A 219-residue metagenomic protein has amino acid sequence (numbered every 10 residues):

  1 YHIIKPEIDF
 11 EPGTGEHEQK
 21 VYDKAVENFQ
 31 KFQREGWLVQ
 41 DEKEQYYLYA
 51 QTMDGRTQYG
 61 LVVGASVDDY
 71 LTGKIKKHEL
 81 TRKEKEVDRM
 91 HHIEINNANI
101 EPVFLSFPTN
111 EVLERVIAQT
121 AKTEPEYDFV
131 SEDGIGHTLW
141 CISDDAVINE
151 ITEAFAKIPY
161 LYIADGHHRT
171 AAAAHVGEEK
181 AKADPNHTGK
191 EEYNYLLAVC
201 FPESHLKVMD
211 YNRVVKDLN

Functional and structural regions predicted by a protein language model:
Y1-N219: Surface-exposed, charge/polar-rich loops and edge strands
